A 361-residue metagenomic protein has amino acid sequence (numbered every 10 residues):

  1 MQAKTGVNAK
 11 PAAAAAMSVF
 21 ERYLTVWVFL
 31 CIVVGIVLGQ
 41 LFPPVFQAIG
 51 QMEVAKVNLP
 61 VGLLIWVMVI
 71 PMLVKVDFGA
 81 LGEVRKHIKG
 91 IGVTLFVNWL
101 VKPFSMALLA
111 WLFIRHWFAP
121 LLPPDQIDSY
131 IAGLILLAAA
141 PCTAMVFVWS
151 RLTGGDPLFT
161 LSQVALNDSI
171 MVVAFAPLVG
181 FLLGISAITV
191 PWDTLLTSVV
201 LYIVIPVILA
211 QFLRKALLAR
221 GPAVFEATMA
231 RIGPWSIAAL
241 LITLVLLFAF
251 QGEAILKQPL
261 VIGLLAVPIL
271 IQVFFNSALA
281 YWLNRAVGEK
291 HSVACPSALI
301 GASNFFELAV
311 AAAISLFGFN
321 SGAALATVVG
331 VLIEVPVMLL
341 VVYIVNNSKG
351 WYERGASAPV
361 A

Functional and structural regions predicted by a protein language model:
M1-K75, G79-A302, F306-A361: Alpha-helical transmembrane segments of multi-pass small-molecule/ion transporters
